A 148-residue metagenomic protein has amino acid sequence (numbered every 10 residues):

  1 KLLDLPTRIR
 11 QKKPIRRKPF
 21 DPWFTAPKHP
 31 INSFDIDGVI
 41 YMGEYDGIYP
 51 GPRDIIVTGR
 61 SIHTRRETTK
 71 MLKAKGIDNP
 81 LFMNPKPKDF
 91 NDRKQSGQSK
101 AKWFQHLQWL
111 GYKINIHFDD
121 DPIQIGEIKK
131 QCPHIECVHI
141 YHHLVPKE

Functional and structural regions predicted by a protein language model:
K1-Q98: Alpha-helical substrate-recognition element adjacent to the catalytic core
R53, K113-I114, E136: Residues at the starts of beta-strands that form the adenosine-phosphate
I56-T58, H117, H139: Structural beta-sheet core signal
R65, I125-G126: Short alpha-helix immediately C-terminal to the canonical SAM-binding loop
K70, G126, K130: Surface-exposed charge patches
S99-P122, I128: Conserved Lys-Pro-Asp/Glu-containing loop-to-beta segment of HAD-superfamily phosphomonoesterases, centered on
K129-E148: Acidic, PIN/NYN-like endoribonuclease modules and their adjacent C-terminal/linker elements
